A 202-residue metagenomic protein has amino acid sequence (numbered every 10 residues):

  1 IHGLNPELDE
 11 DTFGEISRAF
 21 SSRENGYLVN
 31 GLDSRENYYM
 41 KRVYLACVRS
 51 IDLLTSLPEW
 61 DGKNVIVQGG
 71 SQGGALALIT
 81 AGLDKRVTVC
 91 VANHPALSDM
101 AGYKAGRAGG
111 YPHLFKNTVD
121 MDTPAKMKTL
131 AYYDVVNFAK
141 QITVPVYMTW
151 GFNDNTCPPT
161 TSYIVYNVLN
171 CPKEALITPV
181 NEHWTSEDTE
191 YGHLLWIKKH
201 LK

Functional and structural regions predicted by a protein language model:
I1-L45, G102-G109: Cap/lid segment of the alpha/beta-hydrolase catalytic domain
G26-S71: Gly/Ser-rich "nucleophile elbow"/oxyanion-hole loop immediately N-terminal to the catalytic nucleophile in hydrolases
T55, Q68, G74-K85, C90 (+1 more regions): Short glycine-enriched nucleophile-adjacent loop and the immediately C-terminal alpha-helix near the catalytic center
L78-D122, T185-D188: Hydrolase active-site cap/lid region
Q141-I142, M148-W150: Short beta-strand/loop motif that positions the catalytic acidic residue of the alpha/beta-hydrolase fold
V144, P158-N167: Short alpha-helix in the alpha/beta-hydrolase fold that links the catalytic acid
F152-C157, H183-W184: Acidic catalytic loop of the alpha/beta-hydrolase fold
Y163-K202: C-terminal catalytic histidine-bearing segment of alpha/beta-hydrolase fold enzymes
